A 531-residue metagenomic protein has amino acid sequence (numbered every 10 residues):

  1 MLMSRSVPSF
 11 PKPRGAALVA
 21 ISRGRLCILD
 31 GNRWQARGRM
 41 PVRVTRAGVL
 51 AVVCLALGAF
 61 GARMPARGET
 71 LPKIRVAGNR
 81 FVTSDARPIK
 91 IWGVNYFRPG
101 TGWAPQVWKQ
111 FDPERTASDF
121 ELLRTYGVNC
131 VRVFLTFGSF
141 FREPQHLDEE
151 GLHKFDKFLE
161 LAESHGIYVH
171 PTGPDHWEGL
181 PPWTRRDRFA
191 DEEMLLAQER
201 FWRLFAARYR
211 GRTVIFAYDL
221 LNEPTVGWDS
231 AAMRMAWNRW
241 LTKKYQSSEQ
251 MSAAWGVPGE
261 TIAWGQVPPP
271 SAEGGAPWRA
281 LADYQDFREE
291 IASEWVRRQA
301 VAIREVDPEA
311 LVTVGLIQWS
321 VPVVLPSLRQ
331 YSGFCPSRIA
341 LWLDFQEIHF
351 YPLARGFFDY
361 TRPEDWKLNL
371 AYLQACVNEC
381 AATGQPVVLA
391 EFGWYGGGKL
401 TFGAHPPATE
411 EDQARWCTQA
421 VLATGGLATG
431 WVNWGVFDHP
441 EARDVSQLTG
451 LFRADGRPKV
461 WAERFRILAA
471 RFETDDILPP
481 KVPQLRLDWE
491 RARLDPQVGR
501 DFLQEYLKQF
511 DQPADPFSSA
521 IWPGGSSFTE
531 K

Functional and structural regions predicted by a protein language model:
S4-S9: Low-acidity, Ser/Thr- and Arg-rich intrinsically disordered low-complexity segments
P13, D30-L50: Bacterial N-terminal signal peptides that target proteins for export
G48-A59: Bacterial N-terminal signal peptides
G61-W103, V107-K109, E114, D476 (+1 more regions): Mature N-terminal, pre-catalytic/accessory segment of carbohydrate-active enzymes
L71-L343, A382, G396-A408, T424-N433 (+2 more regions): Active-site mouth of glycoside hydrolases
M235, R338-W342, K399-K531: Aromatic-rich peripheral "rim/lid" segments of glycoside hydrolase catalytic domains that contact and position glycan
L389-F392: Short acidic/histidine-rich active-site segments
